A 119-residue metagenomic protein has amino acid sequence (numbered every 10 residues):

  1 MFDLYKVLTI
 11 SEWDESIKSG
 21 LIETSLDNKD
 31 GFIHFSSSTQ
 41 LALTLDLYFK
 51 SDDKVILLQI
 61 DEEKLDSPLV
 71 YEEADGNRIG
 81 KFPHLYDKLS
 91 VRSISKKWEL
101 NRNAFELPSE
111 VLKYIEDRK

Functional and structural regions predicted by a protein language model:
F2-K119: Conserved, structured core segments of small domains
